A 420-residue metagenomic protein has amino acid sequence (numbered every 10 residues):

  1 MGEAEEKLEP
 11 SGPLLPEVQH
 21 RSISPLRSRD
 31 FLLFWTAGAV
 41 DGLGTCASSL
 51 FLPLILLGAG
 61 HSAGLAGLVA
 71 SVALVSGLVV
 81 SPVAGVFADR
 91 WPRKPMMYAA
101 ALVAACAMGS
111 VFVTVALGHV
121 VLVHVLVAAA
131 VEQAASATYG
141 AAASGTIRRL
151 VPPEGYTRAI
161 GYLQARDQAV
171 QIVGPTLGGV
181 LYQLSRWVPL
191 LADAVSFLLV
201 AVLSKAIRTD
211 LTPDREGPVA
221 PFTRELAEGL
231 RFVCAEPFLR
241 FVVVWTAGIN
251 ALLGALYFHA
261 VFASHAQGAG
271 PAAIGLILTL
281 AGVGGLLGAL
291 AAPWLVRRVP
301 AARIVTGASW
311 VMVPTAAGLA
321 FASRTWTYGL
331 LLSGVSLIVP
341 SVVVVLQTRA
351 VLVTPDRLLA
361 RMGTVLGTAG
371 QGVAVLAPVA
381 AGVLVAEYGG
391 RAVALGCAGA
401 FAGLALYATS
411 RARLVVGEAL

Functional and structural regions predicted by a protein language model:
M1-S24, R224, R411-L420: Intrinsic disorder in cytosolic terminal tails and internal cytosolic loops of multi-pass membrane transporters
G12-L32, S204, T209-V244: Juxtamembrane intracellular "pre-TM" segments in multi-pass secondary transporters
L32-S49, A73-V86, P92-A107, H124-V180 (+6 more regions): Substrate-agnostic recognition of the 12-TM MFS/MFS-like secondary transporter fold
A39, A47-F51, Q183-L191, A227-A289 (+1 more regions): A single, central transmembrane helix in multi-pass transporters
L50-A59, F112-L117, V173-A192, H265-A266 (+1 more regions): Transmembrane alpha-helix termini and helix-breaking/packing motifs in multi-pass membrane transporters
S62-A70, V125, G270-L278: Juxtamembrane helix-start elements in MFS-like secondary transporters
V79-V83, R90, K94-C106, S110 (+4 more regions): C-terminal transmembrane bundle of multi-pass solute transporters/carriers
G145, R149, L190-A220, T409-L420: Helix-loop junctions on the cytosolic side of multi-pass membrane transporters, especially the intracellular loop
